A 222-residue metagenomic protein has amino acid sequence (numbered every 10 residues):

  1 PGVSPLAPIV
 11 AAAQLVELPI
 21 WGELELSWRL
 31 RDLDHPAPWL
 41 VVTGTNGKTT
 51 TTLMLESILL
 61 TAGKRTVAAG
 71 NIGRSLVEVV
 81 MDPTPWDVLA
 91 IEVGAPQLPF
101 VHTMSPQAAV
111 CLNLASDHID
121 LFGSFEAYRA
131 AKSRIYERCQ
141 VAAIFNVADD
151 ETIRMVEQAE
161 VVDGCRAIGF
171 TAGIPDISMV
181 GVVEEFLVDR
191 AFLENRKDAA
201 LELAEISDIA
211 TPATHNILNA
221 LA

Functional and structural regions predicted by a protein language model:
G2-R166, G181-V182, F186, A191: Phosphate-binding loop of NTP-binding sites
F122-E126, G164-A222: Adenine nucleotide phosphate-binding catalytic loops in nucleotide-utilizing enzymes
